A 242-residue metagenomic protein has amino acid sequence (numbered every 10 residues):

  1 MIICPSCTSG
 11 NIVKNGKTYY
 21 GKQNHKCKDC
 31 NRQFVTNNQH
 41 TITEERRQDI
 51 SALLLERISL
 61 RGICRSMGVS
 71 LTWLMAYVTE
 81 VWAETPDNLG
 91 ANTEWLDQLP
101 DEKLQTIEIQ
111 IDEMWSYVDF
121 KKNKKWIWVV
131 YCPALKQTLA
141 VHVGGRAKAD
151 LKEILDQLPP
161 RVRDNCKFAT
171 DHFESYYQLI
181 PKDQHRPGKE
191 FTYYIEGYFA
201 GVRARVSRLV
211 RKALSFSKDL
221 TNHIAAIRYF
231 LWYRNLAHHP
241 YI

Functional and structural regions predicted by a protein language model:
M1-I242: Residue-level recognition of single "structural anchor" positions that define or cap local secondary structure
